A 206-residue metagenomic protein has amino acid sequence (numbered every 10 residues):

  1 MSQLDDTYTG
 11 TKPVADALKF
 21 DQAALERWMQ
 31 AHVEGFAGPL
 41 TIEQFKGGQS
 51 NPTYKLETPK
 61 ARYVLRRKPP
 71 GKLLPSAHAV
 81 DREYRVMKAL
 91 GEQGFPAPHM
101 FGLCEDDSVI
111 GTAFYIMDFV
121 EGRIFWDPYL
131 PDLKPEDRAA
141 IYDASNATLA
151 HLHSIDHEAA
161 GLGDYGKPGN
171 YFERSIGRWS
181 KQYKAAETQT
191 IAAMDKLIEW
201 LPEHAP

Functional and structural regions predicted by a protein language model:
S2-F36: Juxta-kinase regulatory segment immediately upstream of eukaryotic protein kinase catalytic domains
P39-W200, H204-P206: ATP-binding pocket architecture of kinase catalytic cores
